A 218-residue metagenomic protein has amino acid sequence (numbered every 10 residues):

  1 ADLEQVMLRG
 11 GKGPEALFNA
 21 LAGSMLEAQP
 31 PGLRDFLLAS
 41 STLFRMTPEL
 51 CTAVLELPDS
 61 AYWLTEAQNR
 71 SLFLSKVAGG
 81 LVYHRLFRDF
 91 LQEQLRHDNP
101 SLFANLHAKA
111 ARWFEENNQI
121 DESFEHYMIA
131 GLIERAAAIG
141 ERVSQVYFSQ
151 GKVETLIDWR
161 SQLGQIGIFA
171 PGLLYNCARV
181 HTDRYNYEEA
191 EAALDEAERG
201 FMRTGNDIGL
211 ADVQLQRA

Functional and structural regions predicted by a protein language model:
A1-A16: Amphipathic helix/helix-loop-helix segment enriched in hydrophobic residues with interspersed Lys/Arg and occasional
G11, E15, L57-S60, P100 (+2 more regions): Flexible, glycine- and charge-enriched loops at secondary-structure boundaries
K12-A16, E27-A28, V82, S101-L102 (+2 more regions): Short helix-capping and inter-helix turn/linker motifs at the boundaries of alpha-helical repeat units
N19-R96, N105-A108: C-terminal boundary/linker of central alpha/beta nucleotide-binding cores
L38-T42, E56, Q68-N69, M128-G131 (+3 more regions): Short amphipathic alpha-helical surface patches that mediate protein-protein
P100-E189, A193-E196, G200-R203: Extended alpha-helical scaffolding segments used for macromolecular assembly and cargo binding
D207-I208: Alpha-helix N-cap/helix-start positions at coil->helix boundaries
